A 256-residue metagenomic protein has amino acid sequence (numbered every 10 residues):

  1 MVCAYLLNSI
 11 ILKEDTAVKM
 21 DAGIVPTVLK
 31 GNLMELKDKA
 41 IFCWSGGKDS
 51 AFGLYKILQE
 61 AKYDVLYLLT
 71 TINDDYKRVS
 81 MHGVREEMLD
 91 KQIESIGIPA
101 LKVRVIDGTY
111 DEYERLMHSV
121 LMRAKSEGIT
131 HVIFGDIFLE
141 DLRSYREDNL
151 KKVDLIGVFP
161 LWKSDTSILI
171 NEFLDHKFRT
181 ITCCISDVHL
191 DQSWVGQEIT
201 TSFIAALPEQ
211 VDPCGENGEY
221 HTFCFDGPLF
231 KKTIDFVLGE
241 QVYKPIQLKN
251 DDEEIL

Functional and structural regions predicted by a protein language model:
D15-A17, V25: Ser/Thr/Pro/Gly-rich low-complexity, intrinsically disordered segments
D21, T27-L256: Nucleotide-activated chemistry modules centered on ATP-dependent adenylation/adenylyltransferase
